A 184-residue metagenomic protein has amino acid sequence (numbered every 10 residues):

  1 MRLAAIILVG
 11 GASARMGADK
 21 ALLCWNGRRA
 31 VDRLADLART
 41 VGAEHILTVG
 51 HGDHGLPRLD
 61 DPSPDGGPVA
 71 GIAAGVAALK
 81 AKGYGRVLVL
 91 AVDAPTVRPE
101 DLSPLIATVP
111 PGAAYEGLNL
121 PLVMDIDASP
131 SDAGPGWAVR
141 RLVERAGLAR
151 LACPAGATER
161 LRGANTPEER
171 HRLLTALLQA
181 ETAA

Functional and structural regions predicted by a protein language model:
M1-L118, I126-S131, P135-W137, E144-A157: Nucleotide and nucleotide-moiety/phosphate-recognizing core
N119-D125, R162-A164: Short glycine- and hydrophobic/aromatic-rich loop-to-beta-strand nucleating segment in the catalytic cores
G136-A184: Conserved alpha/beta core of the MobA/IspD/sugar-nucleotide pyrophosphorylase nucleotidyltransferase superfamily
